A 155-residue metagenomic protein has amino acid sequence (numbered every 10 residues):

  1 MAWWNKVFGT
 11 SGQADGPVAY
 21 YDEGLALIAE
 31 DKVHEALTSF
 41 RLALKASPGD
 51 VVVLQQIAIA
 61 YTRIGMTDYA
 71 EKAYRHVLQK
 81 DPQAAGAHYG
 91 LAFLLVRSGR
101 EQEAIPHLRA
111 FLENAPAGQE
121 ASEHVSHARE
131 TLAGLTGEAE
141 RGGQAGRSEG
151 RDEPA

Functional and structural regions predicted by a protein language model:
S11, L44-K45, R75-Q79, E113: Conserved structural position within tetratricopeptide repeats
Q13-G49: Alpha-helical segment of the N-proximal tetratricopeptide repeat
E30-L42, I64-H76, S98-A110, S122 (+1 more regions): Structural signature of tandem alpha-helical TPR/SEL1-like repeats, specifically the intra-repeat loop/turn
F93-E120, S126-A133: TPR/TPR-like (Sel1-like) alpha-helical repeat modules
